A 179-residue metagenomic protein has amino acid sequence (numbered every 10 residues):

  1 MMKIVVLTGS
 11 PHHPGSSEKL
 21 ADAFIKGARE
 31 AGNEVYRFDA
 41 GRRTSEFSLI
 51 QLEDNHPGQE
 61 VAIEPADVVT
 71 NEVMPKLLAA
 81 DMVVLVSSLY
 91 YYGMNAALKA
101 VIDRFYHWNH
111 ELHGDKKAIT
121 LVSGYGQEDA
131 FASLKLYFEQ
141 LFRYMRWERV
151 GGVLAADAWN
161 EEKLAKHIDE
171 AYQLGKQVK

Functional and structural regions predicted by a protein language model:
M1-V86, Y92-H107, A165-K179: N-terminal beta1-alpha1-beta2 submodule of the flavodoxin-like/Rossmannoid cofactor-binding fold
G9, A40, L121-Y125, A155: Cofactor-binding loop segments of dinucleotide-utilizing enzymes, especially the Rossmann-like FAD- and NAD(P)+-binding
H13-G15, Q127-D129, N160-K163: A generic structural signal for short coil/turn motifs at secondary-structure boundaries
V83-S87, I119-V122: Short, flexible active-site loops
L89-Y91, Y125-G126: Short glycine-rich anion-binding loops that position phosphate/pyrophosphate groups of nucleotides and phosphorylated
H107-H113: Flexible, gly/pro- and Lys/Arg-enriched active-site loops
H113-G152: Short, glycine-/small-residue-rich phosphate/pyrophosphate-handling segment
F138-A165, Q173-K179: A charged, well-structured terminal subsegment
